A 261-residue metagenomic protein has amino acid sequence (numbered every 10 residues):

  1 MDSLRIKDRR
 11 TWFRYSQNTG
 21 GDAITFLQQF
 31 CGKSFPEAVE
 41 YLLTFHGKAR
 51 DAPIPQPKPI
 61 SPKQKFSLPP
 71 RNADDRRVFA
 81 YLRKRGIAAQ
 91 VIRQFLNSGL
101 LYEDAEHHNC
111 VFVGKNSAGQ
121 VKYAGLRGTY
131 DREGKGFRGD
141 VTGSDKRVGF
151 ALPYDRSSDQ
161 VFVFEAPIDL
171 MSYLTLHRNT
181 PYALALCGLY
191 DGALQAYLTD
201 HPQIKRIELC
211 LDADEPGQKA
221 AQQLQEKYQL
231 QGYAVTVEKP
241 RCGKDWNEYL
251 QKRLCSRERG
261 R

Functional and structural regions predicted by a protein language model:
M1-K84: Non-catalytic accessory segments of DNA primases and related replication-initiation nucleases
R5-R9, L101-E106: Short, ordered beta-strand-loop transition motifs
F13, N18, D159, T175-R261: TOPRIM fold recognition
R14, L27, L82, F112 (+5 more regions): Terminal peptide-recognition signature
K33-S34, A88-Q90, A234: Short coil/loop linkers at secondary-structure junctions
A89-A105: Short, basic/aromatic recognition patches
A105-D200: Phosphate-handling DNA/RNA-contact segment within nucleic-acid enzymes
